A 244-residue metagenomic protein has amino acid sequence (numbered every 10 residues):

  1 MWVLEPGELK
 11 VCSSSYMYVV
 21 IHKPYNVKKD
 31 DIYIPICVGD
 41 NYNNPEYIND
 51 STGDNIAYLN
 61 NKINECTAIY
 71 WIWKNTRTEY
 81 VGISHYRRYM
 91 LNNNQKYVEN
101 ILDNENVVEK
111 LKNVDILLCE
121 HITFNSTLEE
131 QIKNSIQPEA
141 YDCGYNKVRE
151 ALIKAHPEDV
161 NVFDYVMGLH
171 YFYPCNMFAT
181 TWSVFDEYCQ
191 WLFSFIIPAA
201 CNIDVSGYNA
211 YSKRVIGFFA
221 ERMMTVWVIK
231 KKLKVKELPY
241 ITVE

Functional and structural regions predicted by a protein language model:
M1-E244: ER/Golgi luminal nucleotide-sugar-dependent glycosyltransferases, focusing on the catalytic module
